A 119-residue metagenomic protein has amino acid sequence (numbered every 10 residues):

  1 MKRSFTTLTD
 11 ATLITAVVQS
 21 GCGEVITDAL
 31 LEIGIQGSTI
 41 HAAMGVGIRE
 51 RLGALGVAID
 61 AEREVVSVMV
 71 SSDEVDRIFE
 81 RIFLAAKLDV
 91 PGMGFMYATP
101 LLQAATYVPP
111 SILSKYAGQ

Functional and structural regions predicted by a protein language model:
M1-Q119: Positively charged, small/polar-rich N-terminal and surface patches that mediate targeting and assembly and bind
